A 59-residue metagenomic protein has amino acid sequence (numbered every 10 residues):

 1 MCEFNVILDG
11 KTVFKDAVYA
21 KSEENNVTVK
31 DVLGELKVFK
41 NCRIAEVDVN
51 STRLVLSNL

Functional and structural regions predicted by a protein language model:
C2: Functionally engaged cysteine thiol sites
N5-I7, V13-L59: Compact, glycine-rich, soluble single-domain proteins
